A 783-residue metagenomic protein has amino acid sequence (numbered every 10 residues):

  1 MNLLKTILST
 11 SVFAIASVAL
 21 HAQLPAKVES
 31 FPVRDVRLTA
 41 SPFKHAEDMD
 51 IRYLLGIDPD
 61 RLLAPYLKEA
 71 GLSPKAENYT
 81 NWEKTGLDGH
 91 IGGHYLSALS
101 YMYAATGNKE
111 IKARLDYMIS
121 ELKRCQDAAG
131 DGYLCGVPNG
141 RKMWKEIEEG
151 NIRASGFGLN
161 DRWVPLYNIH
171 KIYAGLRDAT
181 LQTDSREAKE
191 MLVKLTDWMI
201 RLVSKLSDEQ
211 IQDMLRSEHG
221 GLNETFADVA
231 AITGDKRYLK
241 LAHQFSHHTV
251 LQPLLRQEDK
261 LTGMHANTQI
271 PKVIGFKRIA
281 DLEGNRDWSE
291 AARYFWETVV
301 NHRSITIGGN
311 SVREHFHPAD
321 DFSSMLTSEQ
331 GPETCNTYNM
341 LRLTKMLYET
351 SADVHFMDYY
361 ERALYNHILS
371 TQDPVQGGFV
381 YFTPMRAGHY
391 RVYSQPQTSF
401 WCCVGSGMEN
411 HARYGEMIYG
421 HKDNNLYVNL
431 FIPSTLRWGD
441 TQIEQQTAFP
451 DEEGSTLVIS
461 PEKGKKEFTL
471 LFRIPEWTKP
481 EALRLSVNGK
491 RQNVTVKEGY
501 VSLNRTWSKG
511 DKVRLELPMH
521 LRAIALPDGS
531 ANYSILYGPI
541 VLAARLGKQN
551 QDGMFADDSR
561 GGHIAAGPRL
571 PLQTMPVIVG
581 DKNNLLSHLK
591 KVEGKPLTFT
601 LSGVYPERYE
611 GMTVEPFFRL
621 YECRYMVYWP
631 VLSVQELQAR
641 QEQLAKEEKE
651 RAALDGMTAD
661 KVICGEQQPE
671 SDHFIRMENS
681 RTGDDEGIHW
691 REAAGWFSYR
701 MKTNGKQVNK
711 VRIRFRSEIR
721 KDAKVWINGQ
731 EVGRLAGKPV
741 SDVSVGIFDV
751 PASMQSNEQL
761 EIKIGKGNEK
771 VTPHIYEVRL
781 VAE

Functional and structural regions predicted by a protein language model:
M1-L24: Bacterial Sec-dependent N-terminal signal peptides
Q23-K109, A113, R124, W144-Q182 (+5 more regions): Aromatic (Trp/Tyr) and acidic
G140-W163, K189-D213: Asp-box/WD-like beta-propeller blade repeats and closely related beta-sheet repeat scaffolds
F157-N160, K205-Q212, L255-G263, S323-P332 (+1 more regions): Active-site-adjacent structural elements in folded domains
T196-W198, V203, E209, D213-G220 (+2 more regions): Solenoidal tandem-repeat scaffolds enriched in leucines and small polar residues
A292, M357-N366, T371, V375-P461 (+6 more regions): C-terminal beta-rich recognition modules with glycine/proline-rich loops and embedded aromatic residues
K466-L470, E481-L483, N709, I719-A723: Short beta-strand/loop motifs in extracellular/secreted proteins, especially within beta-sandwich accessory domains
K490-G510, E516-S530, R681-V708, R714-E783: Beta-strand-rich ligand-recognition modules
